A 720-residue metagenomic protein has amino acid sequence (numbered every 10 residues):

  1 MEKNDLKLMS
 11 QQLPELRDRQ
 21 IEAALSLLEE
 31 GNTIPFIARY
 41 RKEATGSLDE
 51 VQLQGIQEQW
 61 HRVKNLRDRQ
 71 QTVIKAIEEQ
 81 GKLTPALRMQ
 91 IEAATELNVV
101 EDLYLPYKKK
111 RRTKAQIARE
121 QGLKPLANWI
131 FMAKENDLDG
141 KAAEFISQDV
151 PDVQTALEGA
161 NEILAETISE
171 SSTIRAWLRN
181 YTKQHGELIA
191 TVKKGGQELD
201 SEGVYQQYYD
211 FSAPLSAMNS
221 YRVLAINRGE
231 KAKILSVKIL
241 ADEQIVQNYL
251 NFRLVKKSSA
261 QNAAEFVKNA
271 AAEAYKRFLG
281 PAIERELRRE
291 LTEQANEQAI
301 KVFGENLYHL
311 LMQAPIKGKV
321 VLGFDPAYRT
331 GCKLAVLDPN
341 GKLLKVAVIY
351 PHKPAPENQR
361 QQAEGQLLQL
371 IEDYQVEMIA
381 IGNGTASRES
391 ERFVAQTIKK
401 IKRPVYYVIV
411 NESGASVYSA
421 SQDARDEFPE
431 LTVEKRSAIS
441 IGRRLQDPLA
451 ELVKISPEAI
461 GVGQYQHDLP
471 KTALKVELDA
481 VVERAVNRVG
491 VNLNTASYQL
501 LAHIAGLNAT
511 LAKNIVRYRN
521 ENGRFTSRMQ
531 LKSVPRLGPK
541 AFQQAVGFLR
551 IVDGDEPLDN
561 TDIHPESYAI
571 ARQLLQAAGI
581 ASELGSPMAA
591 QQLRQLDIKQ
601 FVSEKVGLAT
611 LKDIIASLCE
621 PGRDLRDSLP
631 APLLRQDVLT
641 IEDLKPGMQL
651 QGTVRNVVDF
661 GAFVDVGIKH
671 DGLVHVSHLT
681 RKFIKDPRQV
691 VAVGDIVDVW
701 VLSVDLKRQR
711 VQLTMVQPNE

Functional and structural regions predicted by a protein language model:
M1-E22, E29: Generic start-of-chain signal for non-secretory N-termini
S26-E29, P106, I117-E120, A225-G229 (+15 more regions): Replace "in large, NTP-powered and nucleic-acid-processing enzymes" with "in large, NTP-powered factors and other
Y40-K42, D242, P326, P339-N340 (+10 more regions): Short, ordered loop/turn segments at secondary-structure junctions
Q52-G55, R62-G323, A327-E430, A438: Duplex nucleic acid-engaging cores and interfaces of nucleic-acid transaction enzymes
K64-K82, E92, D426-R524, Q543-I570 (+3 more regions): Long, highly charged, low-complexity intrinsically disordered interaction regions that mediate electrostatic DNA/RNA
A76, Q90, L103-Y104, G229-D242 (+3 more regions): Structured, non-catalytic alpha/beta "coupling" segments that mediate domain-domain communication and provide generic
N180-E187, F324-Y328, G384-A386, V410-V417 (+5 more regions): A glycine-rich phosphate-binding loop feature that marks nucleotide/adenosyl-phosphate handling sites
I551-D555, D559-E720: Single-stranded RNA-binding regions, centering on S1/OB-family and related RNA-binding modules
